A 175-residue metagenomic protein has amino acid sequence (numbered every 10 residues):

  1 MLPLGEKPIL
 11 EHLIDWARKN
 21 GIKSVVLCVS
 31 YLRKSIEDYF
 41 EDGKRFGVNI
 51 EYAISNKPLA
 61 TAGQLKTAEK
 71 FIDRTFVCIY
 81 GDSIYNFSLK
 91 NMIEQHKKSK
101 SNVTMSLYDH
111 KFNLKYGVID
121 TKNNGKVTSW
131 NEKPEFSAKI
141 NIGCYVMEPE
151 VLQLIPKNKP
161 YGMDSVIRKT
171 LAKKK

Functional and structural regions predicted by a protein language model:
M1, V118-T121, I167: A structural signal for short hydrophobic beta-strand segments in well-ordered beta-sheet cores
M1-E37: N-terminal glycine-rich phosphate-binding loop and ensuing alpha1 helix
P3, D120, V146-E148: Short, well-ordered beta-strand micro-motif
E11, A62, D164: Glycine-rich phosphate-binding loop at the start of an alpha helix
E37-N123, L154-P156: Conserved beta-loop-beta/alpha segment of the NTase-like Rossmann-fold superfamily that binds/positions NTPs
F76-V77, I84, K90-K97, K111-N113 (+1 more regions): Catalytic-core segments of class I nucleotidyltransferases/pyrophosphorylases that form NMP-activated intermediates
